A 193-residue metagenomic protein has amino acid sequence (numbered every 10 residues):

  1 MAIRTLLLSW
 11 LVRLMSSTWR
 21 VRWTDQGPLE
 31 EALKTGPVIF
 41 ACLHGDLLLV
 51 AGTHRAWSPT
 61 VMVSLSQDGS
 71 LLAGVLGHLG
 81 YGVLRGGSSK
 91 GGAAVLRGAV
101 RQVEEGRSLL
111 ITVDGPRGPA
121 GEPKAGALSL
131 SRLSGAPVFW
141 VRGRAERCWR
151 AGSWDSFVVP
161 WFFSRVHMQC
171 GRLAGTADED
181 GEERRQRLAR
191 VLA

Functional and structural regions predicted by a protein language model:
M1, Q26-G27, T35, S66 (+4 more regions): Short, structured coil/loop segments at alpha-helix boundaries
M1-T18, E30, R55-W57, H78 (+2 more regions): Non-catalytic C-terminal accessory region of glycerolipid acyltransferases and related lyso-lipid remodeling enzymes
W10-P37, L43-L49: A short, well-structured juxtamembrane/interface segment
T24-Q26, S64, G86-S89, G171-L173: Conserved beta-strand termini and adjacent loop/short-helix elements that scaffold enzyme active sites in alpha/beta
T35-K90, S134, W149-A151: Catalytic core of membrane glycerolipid acyltransferases/transacylases, capturing the structured, soluble-facing
